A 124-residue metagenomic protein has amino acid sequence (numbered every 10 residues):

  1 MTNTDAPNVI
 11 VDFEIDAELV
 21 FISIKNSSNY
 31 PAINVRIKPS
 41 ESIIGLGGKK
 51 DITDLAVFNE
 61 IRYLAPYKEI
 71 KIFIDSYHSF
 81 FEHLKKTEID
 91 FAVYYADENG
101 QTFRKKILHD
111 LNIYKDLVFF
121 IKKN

Functional and structural regions predicted by a protein language model:
M1-A6, D51-T53, G100: Short, solvent-exposed secondary-structure boundary motifs
M1-I33, K38-S42, N124: Membrane-proximal alpha-helical anchors
V11, I22-I24, I37, L64 (+2 more regions): Hydrophobic beta-strand residues in large extracellular and virion-surface proteins
F21, A32-N34, G47, E82-L84 (+1 more regions): Short acidic, gly/pro-rich beta-turn/loop elements at beta-sheet edges and active-site/ligand-binding grooves
S28-A32, E41-I44, A56-V57, F91-V93 (+1 more regions): Short, low-complexity, polar/charged sequence segments that are solvent-exposed and flexible
N34-P39, G47-K50, E60-L64, A96-G100 (+1 more regions): Glycine-rich loops and low-complexity Gly/Arg-rich segments that provide flexible linkers or classic glycine-based
G47-F81: Intrinsically disordered, low-complexity Pro/Gly/Ser/Thr-rich segments with frequent PxxP/GP/PP motifs and embedded
K68, F73-N124: Terminal connector regions
